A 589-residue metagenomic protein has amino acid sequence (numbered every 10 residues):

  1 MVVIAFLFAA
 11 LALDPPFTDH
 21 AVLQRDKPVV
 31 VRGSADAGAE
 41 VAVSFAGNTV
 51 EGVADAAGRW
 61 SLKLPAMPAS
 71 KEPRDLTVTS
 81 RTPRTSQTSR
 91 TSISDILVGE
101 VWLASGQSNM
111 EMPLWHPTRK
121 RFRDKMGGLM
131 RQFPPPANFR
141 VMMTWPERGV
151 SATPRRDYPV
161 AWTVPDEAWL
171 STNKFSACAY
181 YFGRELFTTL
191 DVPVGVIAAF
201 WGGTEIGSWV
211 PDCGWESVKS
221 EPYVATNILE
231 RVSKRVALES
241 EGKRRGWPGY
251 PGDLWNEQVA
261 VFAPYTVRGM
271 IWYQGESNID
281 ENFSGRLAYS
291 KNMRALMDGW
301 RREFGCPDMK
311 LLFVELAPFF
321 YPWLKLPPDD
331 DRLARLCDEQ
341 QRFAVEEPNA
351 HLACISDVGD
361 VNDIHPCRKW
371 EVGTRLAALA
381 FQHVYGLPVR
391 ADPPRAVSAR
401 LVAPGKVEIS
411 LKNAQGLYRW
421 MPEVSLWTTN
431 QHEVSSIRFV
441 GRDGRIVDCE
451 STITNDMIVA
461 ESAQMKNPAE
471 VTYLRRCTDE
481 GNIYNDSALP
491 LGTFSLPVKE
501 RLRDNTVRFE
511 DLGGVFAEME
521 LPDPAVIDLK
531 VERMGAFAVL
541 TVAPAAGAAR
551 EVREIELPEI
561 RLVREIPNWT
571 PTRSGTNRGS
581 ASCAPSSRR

Functional and structural regions predicted by a protein language model:
V2-A10: Sec-dependent N-terminal signal peptides
V3-I4, A42, T79, R508 (+5 more regions): N-terminal non-cleavable signal-anchor helices
L11-R84, S89-R503, V507: Cell-envelope and extracellular/periplasmic
A377-A380, L512, F516, R589: Short, Φ-rich (hydrophobic/aromatic) sequence segments
D504-A525: An extended acidic
D523, I527-R589: Polysaccharide-binding surfaces and accessory modules of carbohydrate-active proteins
